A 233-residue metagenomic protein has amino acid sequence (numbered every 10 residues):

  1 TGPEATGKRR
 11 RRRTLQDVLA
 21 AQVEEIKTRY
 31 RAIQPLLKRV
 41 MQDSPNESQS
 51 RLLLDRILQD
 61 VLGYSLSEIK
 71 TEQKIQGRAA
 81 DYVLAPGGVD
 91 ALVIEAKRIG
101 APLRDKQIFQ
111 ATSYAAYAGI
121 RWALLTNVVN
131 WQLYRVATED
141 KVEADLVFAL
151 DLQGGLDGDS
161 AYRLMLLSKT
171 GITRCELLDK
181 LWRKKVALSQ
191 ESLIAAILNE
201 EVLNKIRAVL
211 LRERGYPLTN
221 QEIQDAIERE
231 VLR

Functional and structural regions predicted by a protein language model:
T1-W122, L133-R233: A short, conserved, highly charged catalytic patch centered on acidic carboxylates
L124-T126: Acidic beta-strand-to-loop metal/phosphate-binding motif
V128-N130: Short beta-alpha junction loops
